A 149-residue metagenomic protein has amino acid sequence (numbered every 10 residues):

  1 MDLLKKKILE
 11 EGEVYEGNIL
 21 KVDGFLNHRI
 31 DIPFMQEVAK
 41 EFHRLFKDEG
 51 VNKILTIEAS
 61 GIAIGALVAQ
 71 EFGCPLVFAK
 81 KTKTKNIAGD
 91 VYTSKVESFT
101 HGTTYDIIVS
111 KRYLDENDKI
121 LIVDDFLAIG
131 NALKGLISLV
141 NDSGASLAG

Functional and structural regions predicted by a protein language model:
M1-V51: Active-site-facing substrate-recognition patch
G50-E58: Short glycine-rich phosphate-binding loop at a beta-alpha junction
E58-A59, N131: Short, well-ordered beta-to-alpha junction loops that form the rim of enzyme active sites and present histidine/acidic
A63-F72, I137: Short Gly/Thr/Asp-enriched flexible loops that form oxyanion-binding sites at enzyme active sites
G73-C74, A145: A short helix->loop->beta-strand "cap" motif at the edges of active sites that frequently abuts
C74-I120: Short, glycine/charge-rich flexible loops or terminal/linker lids adjacent to PRPP-binding catalytic cores
T103-G149: PRPP/pyrophosphate-binding module of the type I phosphoribosyltransferase fold
